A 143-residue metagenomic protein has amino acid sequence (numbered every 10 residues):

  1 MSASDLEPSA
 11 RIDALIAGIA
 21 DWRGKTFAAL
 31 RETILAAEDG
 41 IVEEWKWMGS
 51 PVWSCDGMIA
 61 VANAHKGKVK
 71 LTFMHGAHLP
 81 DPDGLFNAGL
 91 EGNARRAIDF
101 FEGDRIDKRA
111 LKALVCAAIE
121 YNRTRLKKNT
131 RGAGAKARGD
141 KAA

Functional and structural regions predicted by a protein language model:
M1-A143: Charge-dense, helix-prone N-terminal extensions
